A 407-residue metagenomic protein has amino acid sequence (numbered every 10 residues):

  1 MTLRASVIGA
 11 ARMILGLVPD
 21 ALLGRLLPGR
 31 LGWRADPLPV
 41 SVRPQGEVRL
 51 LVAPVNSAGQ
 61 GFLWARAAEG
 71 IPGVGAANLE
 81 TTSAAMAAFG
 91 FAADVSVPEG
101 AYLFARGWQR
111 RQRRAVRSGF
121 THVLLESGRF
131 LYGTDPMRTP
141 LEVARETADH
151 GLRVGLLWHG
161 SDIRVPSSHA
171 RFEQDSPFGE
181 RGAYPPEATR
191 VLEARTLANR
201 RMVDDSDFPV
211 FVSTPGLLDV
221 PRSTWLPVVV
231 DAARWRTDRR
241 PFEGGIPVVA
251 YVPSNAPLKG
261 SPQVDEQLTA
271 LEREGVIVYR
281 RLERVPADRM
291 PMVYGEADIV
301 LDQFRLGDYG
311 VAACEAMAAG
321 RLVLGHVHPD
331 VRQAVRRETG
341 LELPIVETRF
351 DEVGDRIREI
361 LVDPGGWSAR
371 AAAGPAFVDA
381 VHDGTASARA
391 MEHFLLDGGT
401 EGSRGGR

Functional and structural regions predicted by a protein language model:
M1-F89: N-terminal subdomain of nucleotide-sugar transferases
L50, T224-P227, A233-K259, D265: Conserved donor-binding/catalytic core segment of Leloir-type glycosyltransferases
G59, V362-L395: A charged, aromatic-enriched C-terminal amphipathic alpha-helix characteristic of glycosyltransferases across folds
G59-L63, A256-T269: A conserved mid-protein helix/loop that constitutes part of the nucleotide-sugar donor-binding site
V143-D149, P177-P209: Membrane-proximal helix-turn-helix segments that form the acceptor-binding/catalytic region of lipid-linked
G295-D308, R321: Acidic donor-binding loop of glycosyltransferase active sites
L322-D330: Short hydrophobic beta-strand element within catalytic cores of glycosyltransferases and related nucleotide-activated
R332-R358: Change "using UDP/GDP/dTDP sugars" to "using nucleotide sugars
